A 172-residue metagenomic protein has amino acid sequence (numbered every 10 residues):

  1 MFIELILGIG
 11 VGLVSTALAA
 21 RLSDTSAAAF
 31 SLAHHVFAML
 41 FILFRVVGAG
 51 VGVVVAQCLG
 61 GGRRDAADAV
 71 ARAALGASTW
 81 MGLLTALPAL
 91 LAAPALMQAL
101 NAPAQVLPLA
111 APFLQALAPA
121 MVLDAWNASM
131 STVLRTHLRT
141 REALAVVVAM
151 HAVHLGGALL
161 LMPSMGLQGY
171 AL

Functional and structural regions predicted by a protein language model:
M1, V55-V122, V153-L172: Short alpha-helical transmembrane segments in multi-pass integral membrane proteins
M1-V53, Q57, L117-D124: Transmembrane helix-bundle signature of multi-pass secondary active exporters and lipid flippases
L5-L13, A86-L90, H151: Recurrent gating helices in multi-pass secondary carriers
L13, L18, L22, V36 (+4 more regions): Short alpha-helical scaffold segments that flank and stabilize functional sites
T16, G52-V53, P94, A128-S131 (+1 more regions): Interfacial helix-capping/hinge residues at the ends of transmembrane alpha-helices
L18-A19, L96, L134, L161: Broad structural signal for hydrophobic residues in well-ordered alpha-helices, predominantly aliphatic
A29-L87, N127-A143: Small-residue-rich hydrophobic transmembrane alpha-helices
G48, A116-R135, A143-H154, A171-L172: Short runs within selected transmembrane alpha-helices of multi-pass transporters and secretion channels
